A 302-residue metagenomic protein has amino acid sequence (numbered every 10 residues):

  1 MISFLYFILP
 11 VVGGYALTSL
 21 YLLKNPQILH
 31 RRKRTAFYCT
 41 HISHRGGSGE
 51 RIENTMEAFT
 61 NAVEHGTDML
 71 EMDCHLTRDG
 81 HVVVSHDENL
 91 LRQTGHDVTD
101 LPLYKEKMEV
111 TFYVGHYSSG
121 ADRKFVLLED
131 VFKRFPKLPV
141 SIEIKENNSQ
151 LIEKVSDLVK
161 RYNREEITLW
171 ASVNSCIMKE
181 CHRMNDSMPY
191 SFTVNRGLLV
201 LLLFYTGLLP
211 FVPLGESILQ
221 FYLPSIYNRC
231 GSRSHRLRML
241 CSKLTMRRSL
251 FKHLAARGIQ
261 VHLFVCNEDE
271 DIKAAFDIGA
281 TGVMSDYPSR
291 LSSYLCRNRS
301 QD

Functional and structural regions predicted by a protein language model:
M1-D302: Phosphate-group recognition and catalysis centered on beta-loop-alpha active-site segments
